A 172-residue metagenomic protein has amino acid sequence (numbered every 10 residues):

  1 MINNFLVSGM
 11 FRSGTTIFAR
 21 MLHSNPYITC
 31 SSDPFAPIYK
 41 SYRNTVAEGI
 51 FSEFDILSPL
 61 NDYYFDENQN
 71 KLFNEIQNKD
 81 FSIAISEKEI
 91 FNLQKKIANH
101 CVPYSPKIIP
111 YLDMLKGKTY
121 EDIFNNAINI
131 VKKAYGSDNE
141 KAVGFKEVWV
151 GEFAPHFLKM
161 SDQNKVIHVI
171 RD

Functional and structural regions predicted by a protein language model:
I2-N4: Pre-Walker A (Motif I) flank of P-loop NTPase domains
V7: Hydrophobic anchor at the beta1->P-loop junction of P-loop NTPases
R12-S13: ATP-binding Walker
T16-A19, P37-S41, G151-A154: Short catalytic/ligand-binding loop motif for oxyanion handling, primarily in non-cytosolic enzymes, centered on
T16-I28: A conserved segment at the C-terminal end of the G1
T29-C30, V166: Conserved active-site beta-strand element of glycosyltransferases/polysaccharide synthases
D33-F145: PAPS-dependent sulfation machinery
K146-E147, H156-D172: Conserved phosphate-donor/acceptor-positioning beta-strand/loop module used by diverse small-molecule
